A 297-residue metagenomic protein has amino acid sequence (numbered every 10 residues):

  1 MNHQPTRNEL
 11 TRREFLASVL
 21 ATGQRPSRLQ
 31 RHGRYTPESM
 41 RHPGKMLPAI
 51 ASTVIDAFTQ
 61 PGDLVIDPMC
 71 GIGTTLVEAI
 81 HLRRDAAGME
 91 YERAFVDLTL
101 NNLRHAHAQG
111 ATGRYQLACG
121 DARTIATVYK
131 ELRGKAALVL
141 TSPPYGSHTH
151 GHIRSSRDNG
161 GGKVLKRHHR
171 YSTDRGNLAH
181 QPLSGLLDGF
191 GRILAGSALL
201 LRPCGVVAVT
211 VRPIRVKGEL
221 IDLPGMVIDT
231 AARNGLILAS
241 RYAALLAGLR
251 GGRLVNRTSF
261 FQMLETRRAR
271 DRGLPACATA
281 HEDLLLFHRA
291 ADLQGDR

Functional and structural regions predicted by a protein language model:
M1-R297: Class I S-adenosyl-L-methionine-dependent methyltransferase catalytic core
